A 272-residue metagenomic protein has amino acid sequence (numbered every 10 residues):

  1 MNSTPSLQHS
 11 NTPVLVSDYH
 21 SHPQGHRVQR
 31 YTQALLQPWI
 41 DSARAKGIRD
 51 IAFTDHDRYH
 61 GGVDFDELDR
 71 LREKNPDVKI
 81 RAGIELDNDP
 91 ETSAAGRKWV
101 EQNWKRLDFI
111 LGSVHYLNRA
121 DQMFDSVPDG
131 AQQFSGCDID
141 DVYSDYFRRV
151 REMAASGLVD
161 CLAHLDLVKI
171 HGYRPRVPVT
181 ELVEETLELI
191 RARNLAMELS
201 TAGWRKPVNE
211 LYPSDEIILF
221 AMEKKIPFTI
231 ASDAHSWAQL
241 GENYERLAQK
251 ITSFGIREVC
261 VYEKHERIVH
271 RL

Functional and structural regions predicted by a protein language model:
M1-P90, A94-Q102, K169-E181, E185-T186 (+5 more regions): An N-terminally biased module of ancient metal coordination in phosphate/nucleic-acid-related enzymes
N2-T4, E242-L272: Mid-to-C-terminal alpha-helical segments outside catalytic/metal-binding sites
A43, I110, H164, M197 (+2 more regions): Conserved, mostly hydrophobic/aromatic
R49-D50, D108, D160, R257: Short acidic/polar active-site loop segments enriched in Thr and Asp
V63-R193: Extended substrate/RNA-proximal surfaces in nucleic-acid metabolism proteins
I80-A82, M197, V259: Generic structural signal for residues in well-ordered beta-strands
L199, K206-I230, Y244-E245: Extended hydrophobic/aromatic segments used for targeting, binding, or gating
